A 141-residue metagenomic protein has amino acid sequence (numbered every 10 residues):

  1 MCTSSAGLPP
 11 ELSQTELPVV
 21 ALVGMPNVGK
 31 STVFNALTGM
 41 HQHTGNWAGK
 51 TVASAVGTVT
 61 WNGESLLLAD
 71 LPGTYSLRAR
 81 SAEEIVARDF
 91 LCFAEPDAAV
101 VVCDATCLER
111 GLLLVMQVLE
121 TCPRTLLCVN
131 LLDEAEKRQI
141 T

Functional and structural regions predicted by a protein language model:
M1-A82, C92-A94, A98, E120: Conserved G1/Walker A P-loop phosphate-binding module
G57-G63, V86-T141: Conserved C-terminal guanine-recognition region of P-loop GTPase G domains, centered on the G4
